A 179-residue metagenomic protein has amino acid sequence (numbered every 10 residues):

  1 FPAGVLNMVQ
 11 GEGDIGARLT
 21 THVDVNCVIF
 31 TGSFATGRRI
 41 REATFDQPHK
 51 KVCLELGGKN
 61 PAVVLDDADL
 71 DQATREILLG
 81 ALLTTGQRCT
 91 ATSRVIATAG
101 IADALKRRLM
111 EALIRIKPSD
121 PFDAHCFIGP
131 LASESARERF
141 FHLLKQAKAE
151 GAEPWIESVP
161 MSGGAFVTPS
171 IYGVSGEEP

Functional and structural regions predicted by a protein language model:
F1-G16: PLP-dependent aminotransferase-like
Q10-G13, G32, A99: Residues that line or immediately flank small-molecule/substrate-binding pockets and catalytic motifs
T21-H22, C27, F34-E178: ALDH superfamily catalytic-core signature
